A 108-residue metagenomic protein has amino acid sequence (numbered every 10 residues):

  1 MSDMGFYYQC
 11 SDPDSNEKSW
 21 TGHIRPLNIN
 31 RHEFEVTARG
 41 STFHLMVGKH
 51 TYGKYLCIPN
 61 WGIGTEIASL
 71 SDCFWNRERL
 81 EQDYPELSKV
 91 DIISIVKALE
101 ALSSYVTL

Functional and structural regions predicted by a protein language model:
M1-A38: Negatively charged, low-complexity tracts enriched in Asp/Glu with abundant Ser/Thr
F6-Y8, F34, F43, Y52-Y55 (+2 more regions): Aromatic (phenylalanine/tyrosine) cluster motif
P13-D14, R25, T37-S41, I58-I67 (+1 more regions): Secondary-structure transition/turn motif
K18, F34, R39, G48 (+3 more regions): Low-complexity intrinsically disordered segments
T21-G22, H32-V36, H44-V47, K54-P59: Short linear proline/tyrosine/threonine-rich motifs used for host-factor recruitment and membrane trafficking/assembly
R25-N28, V47-G53, S71-R77: A short, sequence-level motif marking secondary-structure junctions
G62-L108: Mixed-charge, Lys/Arg-enriched low-complexity segments
